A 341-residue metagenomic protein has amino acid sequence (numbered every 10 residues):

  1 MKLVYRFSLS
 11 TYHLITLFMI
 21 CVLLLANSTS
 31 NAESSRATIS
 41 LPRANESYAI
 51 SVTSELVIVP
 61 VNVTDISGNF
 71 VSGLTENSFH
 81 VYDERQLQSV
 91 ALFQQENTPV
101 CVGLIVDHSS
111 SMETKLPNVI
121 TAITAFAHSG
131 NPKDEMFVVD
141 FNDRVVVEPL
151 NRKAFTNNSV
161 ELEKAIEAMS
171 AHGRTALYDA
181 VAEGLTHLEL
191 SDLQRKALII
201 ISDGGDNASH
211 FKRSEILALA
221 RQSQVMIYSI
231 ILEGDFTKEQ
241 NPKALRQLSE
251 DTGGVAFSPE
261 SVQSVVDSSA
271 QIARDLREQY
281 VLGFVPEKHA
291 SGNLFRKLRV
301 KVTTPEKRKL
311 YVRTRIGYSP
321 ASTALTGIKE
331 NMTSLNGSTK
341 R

Functional and structural regions predicted by a protein language model:
M1-T11: N-terminal secretory signal peptides that target proteins for export/translocation
L3-V4, L25-S28: Cleavable N-terminal targeting peptides that direct proteins into the secretory/outer-membrane pathway or into
L9, L14-I15, R43, A321: Generic low-complexity segments that are intrinsically disordered, proline-rich and/or Lys/Arg-biased
Y12-A26: Bacterial N-terminal signal peptides
S30-R341: Scaffold/interface architecture of coatomer-like assemblies
